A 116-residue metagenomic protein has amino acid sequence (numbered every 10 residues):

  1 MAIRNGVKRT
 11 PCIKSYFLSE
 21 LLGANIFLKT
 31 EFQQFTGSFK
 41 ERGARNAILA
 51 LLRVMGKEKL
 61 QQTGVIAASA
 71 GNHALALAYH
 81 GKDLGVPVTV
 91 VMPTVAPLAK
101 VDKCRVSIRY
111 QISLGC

Functional and structural regions predicted by a protein language model:
M1-C116: PLP-dependent amino-acid enzyme catalytic core
